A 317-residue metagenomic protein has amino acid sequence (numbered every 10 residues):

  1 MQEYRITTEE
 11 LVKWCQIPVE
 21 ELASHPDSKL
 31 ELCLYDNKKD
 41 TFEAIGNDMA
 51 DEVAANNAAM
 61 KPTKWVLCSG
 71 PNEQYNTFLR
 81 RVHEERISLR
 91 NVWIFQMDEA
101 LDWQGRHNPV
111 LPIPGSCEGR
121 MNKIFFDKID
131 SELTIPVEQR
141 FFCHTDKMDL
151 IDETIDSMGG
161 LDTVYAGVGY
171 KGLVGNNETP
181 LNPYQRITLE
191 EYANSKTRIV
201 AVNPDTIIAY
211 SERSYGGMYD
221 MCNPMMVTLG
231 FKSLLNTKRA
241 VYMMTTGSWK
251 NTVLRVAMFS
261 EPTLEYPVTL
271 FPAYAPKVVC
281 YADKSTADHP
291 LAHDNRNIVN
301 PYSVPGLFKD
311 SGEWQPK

Functional and structural regions predicted by a protein language model:
M1-W65: N-terminal glycine-/serine-/threonine-rich phosphate-binding loop
M1-Y4, R80-S88, W93: Glycine-rich, flexible N-terminal cofactor/catalytic loop recognition
Q2-E10, D36-T41, A50, A54-A55 (+1 more regions): Conserved phosphate- and dinucleotide-binding cores of soluble alpha/beta proteins, encompassing both enzyme active
C33, N76-V82, W93-I94, A282: Boundary/activation segment at the start of structured domains
A55-R86: Glycine-rich N-terminal segment of FAD-binding domains in flavoprotein oxidoreductases, spanning the beta-loop-helix
K64, W93, D162-T163: Structural motif
P71, Q96-D102: Acidic, glycine-rich active-site loops and adjacent beta-strand->loop/helix elements that engage anionic groups
W93-Q96, Y274-A275: Structural signature of FAD isoalloxazine-binding scaffolds in flavoprotein oxidoreductases
